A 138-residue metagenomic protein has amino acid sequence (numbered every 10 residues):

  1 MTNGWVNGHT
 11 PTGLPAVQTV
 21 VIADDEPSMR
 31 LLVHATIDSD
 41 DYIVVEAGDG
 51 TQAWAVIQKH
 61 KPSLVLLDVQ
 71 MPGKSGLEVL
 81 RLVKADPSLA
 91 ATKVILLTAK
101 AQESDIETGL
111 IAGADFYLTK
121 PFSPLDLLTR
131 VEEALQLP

Functional and structural regions predicted by a protein language model:
M1-T19, L125-P138: Non-catalytic signal-transmission and effector/linker regions of two-component phosphorelay proteins
R30, P72-G73, R81, A90 (+2 more regions): The feature encodes the CheY-like receiver
L31-S39: Charged docking surfaces used in two-component/phosphorelay signaling
D41-G48, V56: Short hydrophobic/Thr-rich beta-strand motif most characteristic of the beta2 strand and flanking loop of CheY-like
G48-Q52, S63, D68, S75-R81: Acidic catalytic/metal-coordinating carboxylates
A55, L77-A90: Short amphipathic alpha-helix used as the core "switch/output" element in two-component signaling
S63, V69-Q70, I95, K100: The short loop immediately C-terminal to the conserved phospho-acceptor aspartate in CheY-like receiver
E78, A101-L118, D126-T129: Alpha4 helix (beta4-alpha4-beta5 surface) of REC/receiver domains from two-component response regulators
